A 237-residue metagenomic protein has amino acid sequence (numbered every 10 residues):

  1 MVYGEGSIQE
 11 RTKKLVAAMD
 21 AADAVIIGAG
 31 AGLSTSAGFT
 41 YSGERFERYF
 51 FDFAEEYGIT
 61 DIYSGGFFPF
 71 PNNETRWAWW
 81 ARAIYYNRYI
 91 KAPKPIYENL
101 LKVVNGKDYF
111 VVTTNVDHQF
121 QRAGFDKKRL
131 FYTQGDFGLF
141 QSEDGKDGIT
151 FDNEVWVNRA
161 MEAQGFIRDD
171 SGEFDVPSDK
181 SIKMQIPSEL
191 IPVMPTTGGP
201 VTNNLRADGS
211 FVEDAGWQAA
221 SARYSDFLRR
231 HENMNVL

Functional and structural regions predicted by a protein language model:
M1-L237: Conserved catalytic alpha/beta core of Sir2/sirtuin-type deacylases, generalized to analogous enzyme cores that bind
